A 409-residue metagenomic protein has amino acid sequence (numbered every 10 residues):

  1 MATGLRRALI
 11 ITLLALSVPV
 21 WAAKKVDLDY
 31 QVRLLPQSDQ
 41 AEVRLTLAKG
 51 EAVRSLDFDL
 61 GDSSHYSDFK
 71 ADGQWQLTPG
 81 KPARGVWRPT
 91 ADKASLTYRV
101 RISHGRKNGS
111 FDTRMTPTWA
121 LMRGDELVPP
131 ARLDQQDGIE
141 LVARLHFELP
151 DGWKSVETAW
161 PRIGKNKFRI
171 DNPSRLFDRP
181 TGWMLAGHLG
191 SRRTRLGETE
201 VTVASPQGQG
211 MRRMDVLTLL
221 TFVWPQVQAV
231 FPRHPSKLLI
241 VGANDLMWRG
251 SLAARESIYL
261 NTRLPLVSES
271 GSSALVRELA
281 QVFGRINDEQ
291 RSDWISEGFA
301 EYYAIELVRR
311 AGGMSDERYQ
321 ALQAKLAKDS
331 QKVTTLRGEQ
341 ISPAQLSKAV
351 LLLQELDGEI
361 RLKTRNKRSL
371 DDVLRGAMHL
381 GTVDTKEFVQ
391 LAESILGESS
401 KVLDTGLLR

Functional and structural regions predicted by a protein language model:
A8-S17: Bacterial N-terminal signal peptides
A23-L60: Early extracytoplasmic/domain-onset interaction patches
P36, T46-K49, T90-D92, T97-G182: Extended, low-hydrophobicity, Ser/Thr/Pro/Gly-biased non-transmembrane segments
E51-P82, V142, H146-R162: Solvent-exposed beta-hairpin/edge-strand motifs
H65-F69, R101, E126, E140-T158 (+2 more regions): Zn2+-dependent metallopeptidase catalytic core
L189-S292: Juxtacatalytic substrate-recognition/specificity segment
E269, E289-L351, D357-T364, G381: Acidic/His/Gly-enriched intrinsically disordered linker/tail segments that often contain short helix/coil "MoRF-like"
D316, T334-T335, S342, L353-R409: Amphipathic alpha-helical substructures
